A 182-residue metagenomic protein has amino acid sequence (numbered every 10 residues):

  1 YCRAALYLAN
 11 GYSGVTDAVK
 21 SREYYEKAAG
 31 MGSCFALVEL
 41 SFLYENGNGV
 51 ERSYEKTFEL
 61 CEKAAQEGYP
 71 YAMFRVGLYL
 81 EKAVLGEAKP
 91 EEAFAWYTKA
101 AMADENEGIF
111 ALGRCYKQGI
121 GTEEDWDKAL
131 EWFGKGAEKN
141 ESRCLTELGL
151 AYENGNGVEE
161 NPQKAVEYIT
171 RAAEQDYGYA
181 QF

Functional and structural regions predicted by a protein language model:
Y1, N10-Y12, G30-C34, N46-N48 (+8 more regions): Short helix-capping/linker turns of helical repeat alpha-solenoids
R3-N10, L37-N46, R75-K82, I109-Q118 (+2 more regions): Hydrophobic face of amphipathic alpha-helices that form TPR/SEL1-like repeat modules and related alpha-solenoid
A4, A28-A29, L43, V50 (+8 more regions): Low-complexity, intrinsically disordered tandem-repeat tracts enriched in small residues
